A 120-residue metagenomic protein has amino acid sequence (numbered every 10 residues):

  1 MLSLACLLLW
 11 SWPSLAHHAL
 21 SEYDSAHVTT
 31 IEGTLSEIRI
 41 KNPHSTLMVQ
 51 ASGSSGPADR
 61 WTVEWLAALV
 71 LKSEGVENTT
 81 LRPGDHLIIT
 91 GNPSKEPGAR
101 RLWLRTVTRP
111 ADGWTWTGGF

Functional and structural regions predicted by a protein language model:
S11-P13: N-terminal signal peptide c-region/cleavage motif recognized by signal peptidases
Y23-I31: Short coil-to-beta-strand transition motifs
G33-L35: Conserved hydrophobic positions within beta-strands
K41-S52: Short aromatic-glycine-enriched beta-strand elements
S54-L66: A short macromolecule-binding patch
W65-S73: Short, structured beta-strand/loop micro-motifs enriched in basic residues and often containing a Trp
S73-I89: Short nucleic-acid-contacting surface segments enriched for D/E, G, S/T with interspersed K/R
S94-F120: OB-fold/S1-family single-stranded nucleic acid-binding modules
